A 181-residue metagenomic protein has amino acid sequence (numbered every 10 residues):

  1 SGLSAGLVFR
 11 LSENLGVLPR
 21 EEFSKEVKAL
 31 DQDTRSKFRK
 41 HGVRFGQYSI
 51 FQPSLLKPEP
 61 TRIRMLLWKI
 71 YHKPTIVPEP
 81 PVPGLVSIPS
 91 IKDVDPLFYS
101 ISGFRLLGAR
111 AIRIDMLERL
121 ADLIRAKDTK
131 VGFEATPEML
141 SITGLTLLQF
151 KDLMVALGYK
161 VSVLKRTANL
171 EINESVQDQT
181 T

Functional and structural regions predicted by a protein language model:
S1-E138, I142-L147, D152-L153, L157-R166 (+1 more regions): Acidic, serine/threonine- and proline-rich low-complexity intrinsically disordered segments
T181: Intrinsically disordered, Lys/Arg-rich low-complexity segments
